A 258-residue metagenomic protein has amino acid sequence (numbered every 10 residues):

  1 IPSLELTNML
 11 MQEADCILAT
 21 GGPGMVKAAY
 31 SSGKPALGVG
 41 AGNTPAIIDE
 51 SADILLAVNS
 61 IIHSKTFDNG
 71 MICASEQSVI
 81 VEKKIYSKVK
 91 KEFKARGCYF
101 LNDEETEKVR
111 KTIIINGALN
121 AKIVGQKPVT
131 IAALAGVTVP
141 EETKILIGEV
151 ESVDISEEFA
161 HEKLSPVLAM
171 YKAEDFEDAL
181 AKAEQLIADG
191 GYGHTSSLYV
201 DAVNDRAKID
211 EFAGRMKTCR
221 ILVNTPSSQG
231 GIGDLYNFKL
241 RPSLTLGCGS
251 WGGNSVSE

Functional and structural regions predicted by a protein language model:
I1, G148-E149, M170-E174: Short acidic-hydrophobic, aromatic-tinged amphipathic segments that line or gate anion-handling sites
E5-L6, K208: Short acidic active-site motifs
M9-L10: Structural alpha-helical scaffold elements that stabilize or flank donor/cofactor-binding regions in carbohydrate
E13, S32-G33, M216-K217: Short, structured coil segments at secondary-structure junctions
V26-D154, A181: ALDH superfamily catalytic-core signature
S78-V81, L164-E174, T195-D201: Short, well-ordered beta-strand elements within core beta-sheets of diverse protein domains
Y99-E141, Y199-E258: C-terminal segments
V167-G193, E258: C-terminal catalytic subdomain
